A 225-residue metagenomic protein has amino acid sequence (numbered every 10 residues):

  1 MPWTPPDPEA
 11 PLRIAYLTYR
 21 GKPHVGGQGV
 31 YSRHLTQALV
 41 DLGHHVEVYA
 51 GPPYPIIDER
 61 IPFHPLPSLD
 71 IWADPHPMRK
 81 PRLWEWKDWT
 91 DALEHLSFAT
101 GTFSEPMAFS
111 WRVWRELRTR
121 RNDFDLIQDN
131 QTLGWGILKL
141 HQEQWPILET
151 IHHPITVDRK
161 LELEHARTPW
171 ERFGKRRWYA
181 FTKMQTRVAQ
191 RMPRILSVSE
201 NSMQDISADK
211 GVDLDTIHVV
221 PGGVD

Functional and structural regions predicted by a protein language model:
P2-L12, E47-R112, L117: A conserved catalytic-core segment of Leloir-type glycosyltransferases
T18-R33, S104-P106: A short, glycine/small-residue-rich beta-strand->loop->alpha-helix junction that serves as a flexible
Y19, I151-P154, P221-G222: Histidine-centered beta-alpha loop that forms part of the nucleotide-sugar donor binding/catalytic region in diverse
L35-H44: A short, Lys/Arg-enriched amphipathic alpha-helix followed by its capping loop at the start of a domain
M78-G101, H141-K183: Acceptor-binding helix/loop patch of EC 2.4 sugar-transfer enzymes, predominantly nucleotide-sugar-dependent
A99-T119, L126-K160: An aromatic- and histidine-rich active-site surface loop
Q128, G174, R191-E200, H218: A short beta-strand/loop micro-motif in the catalytic core of glycosyltransferases that engages the nucleotide-sugar
N201, G223: Carbohydrate-associated surface elements
